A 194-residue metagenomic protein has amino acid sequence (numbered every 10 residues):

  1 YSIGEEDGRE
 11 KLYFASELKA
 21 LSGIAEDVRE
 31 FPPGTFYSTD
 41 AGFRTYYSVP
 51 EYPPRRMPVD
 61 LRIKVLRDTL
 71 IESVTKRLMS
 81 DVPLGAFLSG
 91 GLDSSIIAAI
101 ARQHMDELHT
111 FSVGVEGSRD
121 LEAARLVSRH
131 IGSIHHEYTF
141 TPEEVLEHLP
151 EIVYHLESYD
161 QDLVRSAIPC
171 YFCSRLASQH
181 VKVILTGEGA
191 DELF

Functional and structural regions predicted by a protein language model:
Y1-S158, C170: Cysteine-centered catalytic environments shared across enzyme families
M79, P83, D162, V183-T186: Intrinsically disordered or highly flexible coil/loop and linker segments, enriched in small and charged/polar residues
D160-S166: Short, flexible loop segments at the rims of nucleotide/cofactor-binding pockets, characterized by
F172-F194: Active-site adenylate/phosphate-handling loop in enzymes that bind or generate adenylated species
